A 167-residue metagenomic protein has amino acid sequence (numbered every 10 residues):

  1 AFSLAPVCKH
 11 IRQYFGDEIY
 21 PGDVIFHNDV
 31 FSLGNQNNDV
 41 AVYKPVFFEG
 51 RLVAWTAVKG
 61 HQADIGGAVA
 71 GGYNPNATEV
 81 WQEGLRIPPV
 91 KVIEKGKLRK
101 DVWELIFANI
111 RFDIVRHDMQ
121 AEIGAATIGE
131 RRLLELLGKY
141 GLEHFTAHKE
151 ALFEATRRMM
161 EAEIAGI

Functional and structural regions predicted by a protein language model:
A1, Y43-F47, N74: A glycine- and small-aliphatic-rich helix-loop capping segment at beta-alpha/alpha-beta transitions that lines
A1-H27, L33, G141-I167: Gly/Pro-rich turn-and-neighbor structural signature
G16-I19, N35-N37, E49, E79-V80 (+1 more regions): Solvent-exposed alpha-helices and their adjacent loops that cap or buttress functional pockets in soluble metabolic
F26-N28, N37-Y43: GAF sensory domains
L33-D39, I65-G66: Short, Lys/Arg- and Gly-enriched loop/turn segments at beta-strand edges
V40-E49, A57: A short, hydrophobic, proline-anchored segment that marks a local hinge/packing element in signaling and regulatory
L52-I110: Gly/Pro-rich active-site capping loops and adjacent beta-alpha segments that organize cofactor/substrate pockets
R86-G166: N-terminal leader/propeptide and maturation segments of large enzyme subunits in energy/redox metabolism and hydrolases
